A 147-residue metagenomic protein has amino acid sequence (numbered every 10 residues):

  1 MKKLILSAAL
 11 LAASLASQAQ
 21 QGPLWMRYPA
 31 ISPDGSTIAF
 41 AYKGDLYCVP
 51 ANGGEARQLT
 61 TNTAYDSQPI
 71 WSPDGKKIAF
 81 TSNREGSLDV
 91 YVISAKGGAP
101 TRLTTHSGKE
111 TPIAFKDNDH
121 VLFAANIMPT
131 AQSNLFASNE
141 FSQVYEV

Functional and structural regions predicted by a protein language model:
M1-L4: Positively charged n-region of N-terminal signal peptides that target proteins for export
A8-A9, P33: A periodicity- and composition-biased signal for non-globular, repetitive helical segments
A9-Q18: Hydrophobic h-region of N-terminal signal peptides that target proteins for export in Gram-negative bacteria
Q20-A39: An edge-strand/N-cap motif at the start of beta-rich repeat modules
Q20-P23, A41-Y47, E55, T60-D66 (+3 more regions): A flexible loop/linker signature enriched in serine peptidases of the S9 family
A30-S36, P69-K77, P112-V121: Blade-terminus and WD-like Trp-Asp/Gly-His loop motifs, strongest in beta-propeller folds
P50: Periplasmic/extracellular electron-transfer cofactor-ligation site, primarily the c-type cytochrome heme-c attachment
